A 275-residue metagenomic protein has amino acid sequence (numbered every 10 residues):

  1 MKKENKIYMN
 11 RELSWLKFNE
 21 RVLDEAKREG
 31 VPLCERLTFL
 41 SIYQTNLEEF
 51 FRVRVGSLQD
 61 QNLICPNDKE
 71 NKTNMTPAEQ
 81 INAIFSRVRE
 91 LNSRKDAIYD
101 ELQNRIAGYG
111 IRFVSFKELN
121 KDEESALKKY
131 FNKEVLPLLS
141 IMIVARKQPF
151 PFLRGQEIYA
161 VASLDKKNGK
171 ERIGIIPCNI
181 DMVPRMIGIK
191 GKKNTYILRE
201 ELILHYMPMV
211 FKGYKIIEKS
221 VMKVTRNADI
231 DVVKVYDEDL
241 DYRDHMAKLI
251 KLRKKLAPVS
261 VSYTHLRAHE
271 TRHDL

Functional and structural regions predicted by a protein language model:
M1-M9: Charged, compositionally biased N-terminal leader segments and the immediate start of the first structured element
Y8-Q44: N-terminal-proximal low-complexity accessory segments that begin disordered and transition into the first
R11, F131-K234: His/Asp/Glu-rich acidic catalytic environments and adjacent acidic regulatory segments
R11-W15, E35, Y43, T73-T76 (+4 more regions): Secondary-structure capping and boundary motifs in well-ordered enzyme cores
V22, F39, T264-T271: Conserved small/polar residues in nucleotide/adenosyl-binding loops
K27, L40-F116: Extended, charge-enriched "interface" segments that sit outside catalytic cores
F116, E124-A126, P149-P151: Aromatic-residue-lined binding/catalytic grooves and analogous aromatic/hydrophobic interfacial grooves in multimeric
Y214-R267: Charged, low-complexity intrinsically disordered terminal segments
